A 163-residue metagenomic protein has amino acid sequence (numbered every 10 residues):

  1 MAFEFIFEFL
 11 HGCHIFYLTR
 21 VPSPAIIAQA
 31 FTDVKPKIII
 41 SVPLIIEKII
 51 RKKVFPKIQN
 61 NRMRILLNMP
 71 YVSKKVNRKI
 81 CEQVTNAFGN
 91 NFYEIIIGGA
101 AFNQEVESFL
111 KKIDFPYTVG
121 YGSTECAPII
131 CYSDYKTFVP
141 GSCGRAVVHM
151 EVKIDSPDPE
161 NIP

Functional and structural regions predicted by a protein language model:
M1-R78, E82: Conserved AMP-binding/adenylation subdomain of ANL enzymes
I39, V76-P163: Conserved AMP-binding/adenylate-forming
